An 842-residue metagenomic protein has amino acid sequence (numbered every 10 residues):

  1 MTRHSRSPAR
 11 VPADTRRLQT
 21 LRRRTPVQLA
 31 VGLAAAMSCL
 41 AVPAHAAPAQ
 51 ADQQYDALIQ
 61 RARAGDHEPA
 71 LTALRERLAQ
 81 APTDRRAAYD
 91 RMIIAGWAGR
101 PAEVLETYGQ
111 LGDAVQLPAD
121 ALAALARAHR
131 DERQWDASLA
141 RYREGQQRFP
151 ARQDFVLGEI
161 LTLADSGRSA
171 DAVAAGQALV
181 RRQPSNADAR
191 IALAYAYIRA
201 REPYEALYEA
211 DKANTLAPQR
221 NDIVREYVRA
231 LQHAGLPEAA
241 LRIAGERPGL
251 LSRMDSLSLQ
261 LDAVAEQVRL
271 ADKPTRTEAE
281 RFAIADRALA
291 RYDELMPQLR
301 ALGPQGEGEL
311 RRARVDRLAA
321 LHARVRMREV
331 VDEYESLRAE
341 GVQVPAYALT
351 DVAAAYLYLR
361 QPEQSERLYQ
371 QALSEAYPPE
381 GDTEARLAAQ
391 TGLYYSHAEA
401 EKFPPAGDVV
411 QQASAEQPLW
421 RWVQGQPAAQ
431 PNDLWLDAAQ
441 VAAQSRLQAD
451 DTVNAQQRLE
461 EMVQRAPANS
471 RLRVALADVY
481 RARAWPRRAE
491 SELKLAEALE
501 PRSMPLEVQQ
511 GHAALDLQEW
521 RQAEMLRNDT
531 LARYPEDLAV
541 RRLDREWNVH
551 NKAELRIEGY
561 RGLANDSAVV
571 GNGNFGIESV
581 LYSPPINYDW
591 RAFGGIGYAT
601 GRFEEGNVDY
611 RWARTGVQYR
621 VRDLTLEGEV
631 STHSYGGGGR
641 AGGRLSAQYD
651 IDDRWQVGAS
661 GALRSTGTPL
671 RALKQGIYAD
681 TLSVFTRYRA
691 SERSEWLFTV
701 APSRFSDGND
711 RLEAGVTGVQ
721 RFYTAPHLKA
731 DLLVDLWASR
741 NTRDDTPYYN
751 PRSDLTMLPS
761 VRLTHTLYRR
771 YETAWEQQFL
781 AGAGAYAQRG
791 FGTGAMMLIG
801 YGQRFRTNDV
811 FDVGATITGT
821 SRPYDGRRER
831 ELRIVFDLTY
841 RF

Functional and structural regions predicted by a protein language model:
T2-H45: Gram-negative bacterial Sec-dependent N-terminal signal peptides
H45-D52: Boundary of Sec targeting at the N-terminus
A51, A57, A62, E76 (+7 more regions): Gram-negative and organellar
